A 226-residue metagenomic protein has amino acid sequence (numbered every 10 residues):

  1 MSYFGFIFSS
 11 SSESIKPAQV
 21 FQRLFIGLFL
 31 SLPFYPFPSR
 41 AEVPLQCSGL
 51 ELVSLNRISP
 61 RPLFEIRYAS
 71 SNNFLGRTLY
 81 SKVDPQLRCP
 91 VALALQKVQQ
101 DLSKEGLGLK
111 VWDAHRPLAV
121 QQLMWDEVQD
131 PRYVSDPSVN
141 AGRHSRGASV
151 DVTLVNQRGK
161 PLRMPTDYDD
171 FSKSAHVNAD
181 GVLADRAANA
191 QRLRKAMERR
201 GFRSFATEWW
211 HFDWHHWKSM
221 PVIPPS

Functional and structural regions predicted by a protein language model:
Y3-F25: Bacterial N-terminal signal peptides that target proteins for export
R23-Y35: Bacterial N-terminal signal peptides
F37-W112, E127-T207, D213-S226: Extracytoplasmic cell-surface/polysaccharide-interacting catalytic and binding patches
H115-V120, W217: Short, internal active-site loops enriched in acidic
L118-L123, P165-D167: Extracytoplasmic/periplasmic soluble domains downstream of a signal peptide or transmembrane helix
